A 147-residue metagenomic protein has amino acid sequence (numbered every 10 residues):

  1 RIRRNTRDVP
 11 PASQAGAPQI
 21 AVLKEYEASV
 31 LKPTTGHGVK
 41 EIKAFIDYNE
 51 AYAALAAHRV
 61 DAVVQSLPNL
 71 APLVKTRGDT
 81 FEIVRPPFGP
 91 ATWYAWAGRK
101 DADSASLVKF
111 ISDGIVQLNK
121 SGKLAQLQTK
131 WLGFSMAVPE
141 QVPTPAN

Functional and structural regions predicted by a protein language model:
R1-D47, P68-N69: Bilobed "Venus flytrap"/periplasmic-binding protein-like clamshell domains and structurally analogous long
R1-R4, D8, V39, L55-A57 (+3 more regions): Mature, folded catalytic cores of secreted/periplasmic enzymes
T6-P10, A15-P18, A71, W96-S135: Extended ligand-binding regions for polar small-molecule ligands
R7-P18, E50-V63, L67, A71-L73 (+2 more regions): Charged, low-complexity, helix/coiled-coil-prone segments
P18-T34, E82-I83, I115-N147: Ligand-binding clefts/hinges and TM-proximal coupling segments of bilobed small-molecule sensing domains
V22-E25, S29-L31, N49, A56-P90: A ligand-binding cleft/hinge motif common to bilobed small-molecule-binding domains
T35-Y52, R59-D61, Q65, V84-F88 (+3 more regions): Extracytoplasmic/cell-surface-exposed regions of Actinobacterial cell-envelope-associated and secreted proteins
K75-D113, F134-N147: Periplasmic-binding protein-like
